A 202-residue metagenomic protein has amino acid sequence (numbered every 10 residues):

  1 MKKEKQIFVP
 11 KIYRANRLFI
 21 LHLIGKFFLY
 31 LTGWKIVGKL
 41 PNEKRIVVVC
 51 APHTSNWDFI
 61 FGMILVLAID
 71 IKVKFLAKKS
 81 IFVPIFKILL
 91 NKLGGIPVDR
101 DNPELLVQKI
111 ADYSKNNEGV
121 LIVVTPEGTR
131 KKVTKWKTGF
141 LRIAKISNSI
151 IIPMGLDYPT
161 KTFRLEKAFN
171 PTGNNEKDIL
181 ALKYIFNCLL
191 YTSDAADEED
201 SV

Functional and structural regions predicted by a protein language model:
M1-W34: Extreme N-terminal tail/first-helix region
R14, Y30-I185: Soluble catalytic domains of membrane acyltransferases
Y191-V202: Single conserved hydrophobic/aromatic residue that forms the stacking wall/gate of nucleotide- or nucleobase-binding
